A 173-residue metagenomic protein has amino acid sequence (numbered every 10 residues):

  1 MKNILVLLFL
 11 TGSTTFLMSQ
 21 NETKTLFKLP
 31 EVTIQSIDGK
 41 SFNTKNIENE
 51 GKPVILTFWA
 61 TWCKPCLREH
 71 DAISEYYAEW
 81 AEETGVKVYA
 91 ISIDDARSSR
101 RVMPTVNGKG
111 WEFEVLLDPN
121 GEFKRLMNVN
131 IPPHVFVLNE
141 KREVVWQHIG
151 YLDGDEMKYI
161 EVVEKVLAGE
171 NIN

Functional and structural regions predicted by a protein language model:
M1-Q35, W146-H148, K158, N173: N-terminal targeting signals for export/organelle localization
P30, W59, Y89: Conserved Rossmann-like nucleotide-binding pocket used by diverse enzymes that bind dinucleotide cofactors
T33-V54: A short beta-strand-turn-helix
G51-V54, W59-W62, I131: Short pre-active-site segment immediately N-terminal to redox-active cysteine/selenocysteine motifs in thiol-based
I55-L56, V88, V135: Hydrophobic beta-strand anchors of alpha/beta hydrolase catalytic cores
L67-K109, N120-L126: Structural microenvironment flanking redox-active thiols in thiol-disulfide oxidoreductases
T105-W111, P119-V162: Thiol/disulfide oxidoreductase modules built on the thioredoxin-like
